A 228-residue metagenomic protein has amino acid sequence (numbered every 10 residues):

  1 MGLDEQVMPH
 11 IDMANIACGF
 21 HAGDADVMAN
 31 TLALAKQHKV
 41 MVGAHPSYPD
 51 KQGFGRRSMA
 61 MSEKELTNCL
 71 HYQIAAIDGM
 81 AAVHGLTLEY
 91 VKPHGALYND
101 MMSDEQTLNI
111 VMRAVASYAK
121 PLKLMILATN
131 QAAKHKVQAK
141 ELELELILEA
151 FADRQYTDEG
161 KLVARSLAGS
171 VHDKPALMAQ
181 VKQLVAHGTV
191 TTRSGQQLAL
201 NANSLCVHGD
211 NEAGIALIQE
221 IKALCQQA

Functional and structural regions predicted by a protein language model:
E5-P9, N30-G43, A82-G85, A116: Acidic (Asp/Glu)-rich catalytic clusters
A14-A22, Q52-T67, M102, K161-H172: Glycine-rich tight-turn/loop motif centered on a GG-T
I16-H21, D100-S103, P121-T129: Catalytic beta/alpha-barrel core
A35, Q183, G214-A228: C-terminal helical cap(s) of enzyme catalytic domains, especially alpha/beta-barrels
H45, V91, V207: Conserved, mostly hydrophobic/aromatic
K51-G85, Y90-P93: Glycine/small-residue-rich loop that forms an oxyanion/phosphate-binding "nest" at active or ligand-binding sites
D104-I110: Charged helix-capping and loop-helix junction motifs
T129-K134, Q138-T189: Active-site rim beta-loop-alpha module in soluble metabolic enzymes
